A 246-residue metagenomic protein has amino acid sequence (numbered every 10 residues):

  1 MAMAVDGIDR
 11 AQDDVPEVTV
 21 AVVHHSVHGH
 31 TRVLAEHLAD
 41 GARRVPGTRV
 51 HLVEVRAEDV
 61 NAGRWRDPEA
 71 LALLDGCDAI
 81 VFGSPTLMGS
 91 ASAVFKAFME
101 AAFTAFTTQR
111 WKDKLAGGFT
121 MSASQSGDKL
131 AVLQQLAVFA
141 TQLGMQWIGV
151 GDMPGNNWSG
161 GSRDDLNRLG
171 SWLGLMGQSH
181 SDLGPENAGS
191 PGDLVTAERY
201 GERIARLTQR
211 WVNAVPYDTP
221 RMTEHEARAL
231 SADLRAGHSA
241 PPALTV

Functional and structural regions predicted by a protein language model:
A2-R110, G184-V246: N-terminal beta1-alpha1-beta2 submodule of the flavodoxin-like/Rossmannoid cofactor-binding fold
G41, A79, G127-D128, I148-G151 (+2 more regions): Glycine-centered flexibility motif
L115-N167: Short, glycine-/small-residue-rich phosphate/pyrophosphate-handling segment
M121-S124, L175-E186: Phosphate-binding/catalytic loops
Q134, S171, P191: Glycine-rich phosphate-binding loop at the start of an alpha helix
R163-H180: Short glycine/proline-rich, acidic loop/turn segments that cap or connect secondary-structure elements
